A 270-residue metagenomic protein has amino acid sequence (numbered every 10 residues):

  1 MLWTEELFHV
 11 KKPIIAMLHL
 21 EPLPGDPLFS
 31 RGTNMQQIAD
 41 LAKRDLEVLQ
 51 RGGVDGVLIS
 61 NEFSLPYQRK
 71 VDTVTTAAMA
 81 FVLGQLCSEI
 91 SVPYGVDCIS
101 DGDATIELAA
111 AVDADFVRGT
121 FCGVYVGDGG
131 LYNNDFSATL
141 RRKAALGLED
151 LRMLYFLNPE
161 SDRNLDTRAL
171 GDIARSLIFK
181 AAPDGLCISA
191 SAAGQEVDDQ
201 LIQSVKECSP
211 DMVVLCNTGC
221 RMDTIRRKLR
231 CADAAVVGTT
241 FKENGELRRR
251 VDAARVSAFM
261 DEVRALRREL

Functional and structural regions predicted by a protein language model:
M1-T33, L140, A144-A145, L270: N-terminal amphipathic alpha-helix/helix-capping segment at the start of soluble metabolic enzymes
V10, A16, Q68-V96, N134-L154 (+2 more regions): Alpha-helix-loop-beta-strand connector modules within alpha/beta enzyme cores
I14-L18, V57-I59, Y94-D97, V117-G119 (+4 more regions): Hydrophobic faces of well-ordered beta-strands that scaffold small-molecule active sites in alpha/beta enzyme cores
A16, L49, V57, V117 (+5 more regions): Conserved, mostly hydrophobic/aromatic
H19-R44, Y94-D101, Y155-G171, C216-R221: Active-site mouth loops of central-metabolism enzymes
L23, A104, L108-G185: Conserved anion-binding
Q50-A78, V124-D128, P183-E196, E243-L247: Glycine-rich, proline-tolerant flexible connector loops at the mouths of alpha/beta enzymes
V96, D101-A114, D172-R175, V205-P210 (+1 more regions): Catalytic cores of alpha/beta
